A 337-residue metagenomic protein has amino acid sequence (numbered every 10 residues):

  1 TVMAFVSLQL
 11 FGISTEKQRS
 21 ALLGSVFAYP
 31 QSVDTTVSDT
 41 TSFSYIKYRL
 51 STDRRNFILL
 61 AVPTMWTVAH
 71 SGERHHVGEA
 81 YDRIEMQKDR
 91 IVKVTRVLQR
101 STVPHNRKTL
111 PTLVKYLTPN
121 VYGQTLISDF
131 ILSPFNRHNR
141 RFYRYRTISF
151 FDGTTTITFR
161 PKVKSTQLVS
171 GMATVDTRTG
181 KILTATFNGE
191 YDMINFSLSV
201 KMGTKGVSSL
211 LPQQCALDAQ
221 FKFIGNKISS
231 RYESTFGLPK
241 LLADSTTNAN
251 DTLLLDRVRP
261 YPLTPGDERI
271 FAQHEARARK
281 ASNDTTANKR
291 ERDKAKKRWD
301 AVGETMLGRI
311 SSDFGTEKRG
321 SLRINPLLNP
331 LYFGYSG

Functional and structural regions predicted by a protein language model:
V2-G12: Hydrophobic h-region of N-terminal signal peptides that target proteins for export in Gram-negative bacteria
F11-G12, T147, D152-N250: Gly/Pro-enriched, hydrophobic low-complexity segments that function as extracytoplasmic propeptides/linkers
I13-L110, P262, D267-E268, E275: Solvent-exposed N-terminal domain segments of exported/luminal and surface proteins
T36, T40, A185, Q213-C215 (+1 more regions): Generic beta-strand hydrophobic packing signal
T52-R55, T186-Y191, F223-K227, L328-Y335: Flexible, membrane-facing loop/turn or short amphipathic-helix motifs that contact lipid bilayers or gate lipid-binding
M65-T67, G78-E85, S133, F142-T147 (+2 more regions): Ordered hydrophobic segments in well-structured contexts
V92-T155, F159-S170, I194: Flexible, processing/modification-adjacent segments and terminal tails in exported/periplasmic/extracellular proteins
V121-S149, S230, T246-G337: Outer-membrane beta-barrel initiation region
